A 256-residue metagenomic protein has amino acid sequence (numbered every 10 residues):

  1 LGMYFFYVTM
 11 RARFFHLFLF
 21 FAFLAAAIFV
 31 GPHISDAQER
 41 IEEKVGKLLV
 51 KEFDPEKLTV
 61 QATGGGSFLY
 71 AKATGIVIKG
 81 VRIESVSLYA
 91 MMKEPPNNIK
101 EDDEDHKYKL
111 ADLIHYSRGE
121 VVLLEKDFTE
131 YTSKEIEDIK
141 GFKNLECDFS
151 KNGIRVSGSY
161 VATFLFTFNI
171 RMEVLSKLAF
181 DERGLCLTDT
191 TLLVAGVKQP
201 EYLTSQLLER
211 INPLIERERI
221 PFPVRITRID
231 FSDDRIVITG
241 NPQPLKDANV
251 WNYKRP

Functional and structural regions predicted by a protein language model:
L1-T9: Short, Lys/Arg-enriched N-terminal segments with co-localized hydrophobic residues within the first ~10-30 amino acids
F6, A26-G31: Hydrophobic alpha-helical segments of integral membrane proteins
T9-L19: N-terminal Sec-pathway targeting helices
F18-A27: Bacterial N-terminal signal peptides
V30-P256: Extracellular/lumenal and peripheral-membrane lipid-interaction modules
